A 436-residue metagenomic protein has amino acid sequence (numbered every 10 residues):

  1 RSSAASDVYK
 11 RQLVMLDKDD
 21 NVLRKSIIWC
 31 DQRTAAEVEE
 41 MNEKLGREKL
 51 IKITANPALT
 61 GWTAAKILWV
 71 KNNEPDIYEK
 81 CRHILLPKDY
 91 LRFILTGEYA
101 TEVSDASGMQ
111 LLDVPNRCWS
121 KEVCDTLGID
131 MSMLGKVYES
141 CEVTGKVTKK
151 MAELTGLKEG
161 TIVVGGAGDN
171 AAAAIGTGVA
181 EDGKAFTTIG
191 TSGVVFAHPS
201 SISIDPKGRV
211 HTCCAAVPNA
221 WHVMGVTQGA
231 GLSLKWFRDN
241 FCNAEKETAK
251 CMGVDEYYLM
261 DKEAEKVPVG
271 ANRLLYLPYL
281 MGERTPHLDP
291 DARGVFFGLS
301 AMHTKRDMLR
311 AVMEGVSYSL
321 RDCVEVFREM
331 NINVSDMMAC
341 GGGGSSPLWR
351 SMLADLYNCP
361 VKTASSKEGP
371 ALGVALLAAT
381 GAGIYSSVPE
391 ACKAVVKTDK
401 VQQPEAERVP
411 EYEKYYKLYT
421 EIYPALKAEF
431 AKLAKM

Functional and structural regions predicted by a protein language model:
R1-A5, Y9: Single conserved hydrophobic/aromatic residue that forms the stacking wall/gate of nucleotide- or nucleobase-binding
Y9-Q12, F237: Short, low-complexity export/processing leader segments characterized by acidic and small residues
D17-K18: Short, acidic, Ser/Thr-enriched surface-loop or helix-capping motifs
D31: Carbohydrate-associated surface elements
A35, N42-G61, A65-T101, Q110-K121 (+2 more regions): Active-site core segments that coordinate phosphate-bearing ligands/cofactors across diverse enzyme families
G135-V143, K250-E256: Short linear loop/turn motifs
